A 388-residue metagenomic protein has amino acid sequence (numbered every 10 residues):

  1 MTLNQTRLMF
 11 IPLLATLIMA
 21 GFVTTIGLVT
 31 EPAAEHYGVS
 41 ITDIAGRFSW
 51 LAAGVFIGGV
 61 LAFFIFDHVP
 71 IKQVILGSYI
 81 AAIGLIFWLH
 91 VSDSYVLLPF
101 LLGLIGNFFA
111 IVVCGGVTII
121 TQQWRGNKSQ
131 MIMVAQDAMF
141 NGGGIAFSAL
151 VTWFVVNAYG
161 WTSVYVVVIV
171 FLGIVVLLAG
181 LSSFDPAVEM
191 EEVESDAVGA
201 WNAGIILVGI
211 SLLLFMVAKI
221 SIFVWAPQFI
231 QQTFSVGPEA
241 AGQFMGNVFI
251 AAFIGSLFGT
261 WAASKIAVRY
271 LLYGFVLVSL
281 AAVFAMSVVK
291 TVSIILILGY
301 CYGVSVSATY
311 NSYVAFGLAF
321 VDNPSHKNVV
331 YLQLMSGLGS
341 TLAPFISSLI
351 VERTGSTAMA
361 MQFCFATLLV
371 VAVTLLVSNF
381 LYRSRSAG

Functional and structural regions predicted by a protein language model:
L8, L14-E31, I222-P227: Extracytoplasmic
I26-G27, A203-G246, I250-F253: Extracytoplasmic gate region of multi-pass secondary transporters
I57-D93: Conserved MFS/SLC helix-loop-helix module at the cytosolic interface between two early adjacent transmembrane helices
G58-P70, G255-A267, V351-E352: Helix-to-loop junctions at the C-terminal end of transmembrane segments in multipass secondary transporters
G103-A138: Cytoplasmic helix-loop-helix junction between adjacent transmembrane helices in 12-TM secondary transporters
I132-F184: Helix-loop-helix hairpin linking two adjacent transmembrane segments in secondary transporters
A267-Y313: C-terminal transmembrane helical hairpin of 12-TM major facilitator-type secondary transporters
N323-S356, C364: A late C-terminal transmembrane helix in Major Facilitator Superfamily
